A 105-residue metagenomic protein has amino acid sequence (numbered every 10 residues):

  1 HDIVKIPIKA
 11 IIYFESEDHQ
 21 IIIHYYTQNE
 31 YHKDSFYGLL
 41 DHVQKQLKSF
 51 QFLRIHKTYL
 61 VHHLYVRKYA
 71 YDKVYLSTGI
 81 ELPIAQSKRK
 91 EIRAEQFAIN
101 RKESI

Functional and structural regions predicted by a protein language model:
H1-S77: Conserved binding/recognition cores within well-folded domains
G79-E81: Short, acidic/turn-prone active-site loops that include or flank metal/cofactor- and phosphate-binding residues
R93-E95: Short, surface-exposed, low-complexity cationic segments
E103-I105: Intrinsically disordered, low-complexity protein-interaction/activation regions
